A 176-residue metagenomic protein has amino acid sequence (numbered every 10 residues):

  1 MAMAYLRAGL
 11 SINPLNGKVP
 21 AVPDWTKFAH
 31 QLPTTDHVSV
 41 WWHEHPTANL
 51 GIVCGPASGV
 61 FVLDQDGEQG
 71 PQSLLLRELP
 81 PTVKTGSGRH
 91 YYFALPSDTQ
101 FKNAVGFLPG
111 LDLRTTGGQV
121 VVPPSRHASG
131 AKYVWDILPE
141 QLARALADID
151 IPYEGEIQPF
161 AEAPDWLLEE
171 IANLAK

Functional and structural regions predicted by a protein language model:
M1-K176: Conserved phosphate/metal-binding and DNA-contacting active-site motifs used in DNA phosphodiester-bond processing
